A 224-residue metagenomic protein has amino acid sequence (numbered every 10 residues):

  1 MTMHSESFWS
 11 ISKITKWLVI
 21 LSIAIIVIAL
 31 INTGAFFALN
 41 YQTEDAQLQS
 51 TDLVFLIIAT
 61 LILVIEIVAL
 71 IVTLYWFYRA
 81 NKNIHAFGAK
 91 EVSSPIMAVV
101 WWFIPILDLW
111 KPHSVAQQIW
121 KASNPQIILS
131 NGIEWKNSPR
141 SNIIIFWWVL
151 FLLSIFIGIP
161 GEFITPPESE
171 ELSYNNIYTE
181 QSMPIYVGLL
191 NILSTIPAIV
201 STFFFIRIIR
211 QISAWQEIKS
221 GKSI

Functional and structural regions predicted by a protein language model:
M1-T51, I65-F103, L107-I157, G161-E162 (+2 more regions): Membrane-interface extramembranous regions at the lipid-water interface
N40-Y41, T51, F55, E170-S173: Intrinsic low-complexity, intrinsically disordered segments enriched in polar/basic residues
F55-E66, V187-A198: Alpha-helical transmembrane segments of polytopic membrane proteins
P167-S182: Membrane-interfacial helical/loop segments at transmembrane boundaries in membrane proteins
